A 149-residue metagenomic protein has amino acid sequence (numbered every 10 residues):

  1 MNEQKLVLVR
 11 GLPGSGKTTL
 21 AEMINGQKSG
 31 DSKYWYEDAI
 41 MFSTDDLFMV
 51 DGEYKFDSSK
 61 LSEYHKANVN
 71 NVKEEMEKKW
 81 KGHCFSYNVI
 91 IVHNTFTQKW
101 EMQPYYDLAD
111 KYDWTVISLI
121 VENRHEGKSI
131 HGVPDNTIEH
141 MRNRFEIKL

Functional and structural regions predicted by a protein language model:
V9: Hydrophobic anchor at the beta1->P-loop junction of P-loop NTPases
L12-P13: The conserved Walker
G16: Conserved glycine(s) of the Walker
L20: Hydrophobic positions on the alpha1 helix immediately C-terminal to the Walker A/P-loop
M23-Q27, D31-S32, D51, K79-K81: N-terminal targeting/trafficking signals and adjacent low-complexity tails
S32-V50: Short beta-strand-centered segment that lines the nucleotide-binding/catalytic pocket of NTP-utilizing
K55, S59, V69-Y87, T95-L149: Replace "adjacent to P-loop NTPase cores in ATP/GTP-dependent enzymes" with "adjacent to NTP-binding cores
